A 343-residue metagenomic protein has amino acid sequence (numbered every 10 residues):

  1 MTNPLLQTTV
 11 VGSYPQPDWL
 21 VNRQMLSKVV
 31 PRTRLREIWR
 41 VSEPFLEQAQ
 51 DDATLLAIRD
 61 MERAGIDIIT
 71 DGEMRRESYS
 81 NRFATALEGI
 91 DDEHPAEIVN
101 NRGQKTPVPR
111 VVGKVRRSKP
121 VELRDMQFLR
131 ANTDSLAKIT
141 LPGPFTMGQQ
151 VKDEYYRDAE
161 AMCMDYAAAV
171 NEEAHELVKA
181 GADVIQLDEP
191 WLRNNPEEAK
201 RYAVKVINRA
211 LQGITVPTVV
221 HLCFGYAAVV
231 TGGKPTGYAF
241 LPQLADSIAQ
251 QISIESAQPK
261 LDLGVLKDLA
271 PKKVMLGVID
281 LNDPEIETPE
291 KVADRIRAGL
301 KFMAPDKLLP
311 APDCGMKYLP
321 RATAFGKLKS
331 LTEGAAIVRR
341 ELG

Functional and structural regions predicted by a protein language model:
M1-G343: Domain-level signal for soluble alpha/beta catalytic cores
